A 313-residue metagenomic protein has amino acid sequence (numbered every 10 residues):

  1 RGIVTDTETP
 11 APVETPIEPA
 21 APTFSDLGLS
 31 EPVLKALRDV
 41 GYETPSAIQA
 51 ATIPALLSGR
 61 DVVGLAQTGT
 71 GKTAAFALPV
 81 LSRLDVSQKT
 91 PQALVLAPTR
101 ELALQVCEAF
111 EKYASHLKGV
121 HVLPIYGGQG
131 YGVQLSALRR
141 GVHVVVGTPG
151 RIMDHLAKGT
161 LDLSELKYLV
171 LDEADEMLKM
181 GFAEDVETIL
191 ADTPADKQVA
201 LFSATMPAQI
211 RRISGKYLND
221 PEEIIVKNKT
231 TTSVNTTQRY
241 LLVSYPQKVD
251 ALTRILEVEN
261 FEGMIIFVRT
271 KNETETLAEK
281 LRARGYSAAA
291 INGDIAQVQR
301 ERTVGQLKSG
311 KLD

Functional and structural regions predicted by a protein language model:
R1-V4: Short, Lys/Arg-enriched N-terminal segments with co-localized hydrophobic residues within the first ~10-30 amino acids
D6-D313: Conserved helicase RecA-like core
